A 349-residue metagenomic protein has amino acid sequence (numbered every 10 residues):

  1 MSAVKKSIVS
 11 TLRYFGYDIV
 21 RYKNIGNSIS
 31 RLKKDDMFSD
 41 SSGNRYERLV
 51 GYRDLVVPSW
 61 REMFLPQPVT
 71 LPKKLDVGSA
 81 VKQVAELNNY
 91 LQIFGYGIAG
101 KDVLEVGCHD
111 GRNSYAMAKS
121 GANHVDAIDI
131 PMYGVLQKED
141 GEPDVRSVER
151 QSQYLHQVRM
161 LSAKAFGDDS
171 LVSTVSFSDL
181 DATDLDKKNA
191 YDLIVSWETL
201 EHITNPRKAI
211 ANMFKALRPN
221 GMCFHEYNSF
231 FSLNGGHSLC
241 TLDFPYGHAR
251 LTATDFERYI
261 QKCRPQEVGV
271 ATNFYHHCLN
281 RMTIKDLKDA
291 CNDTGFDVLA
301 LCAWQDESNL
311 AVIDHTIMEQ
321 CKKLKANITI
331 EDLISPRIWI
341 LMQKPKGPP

Functional and structural regions predicted by a protein language model:
S2-S28, H277-L279, I284-P349: A C-terminal cap/extension of S-adenosyl-L-methionine-dependent methyltransferases that defines the acceptor-substrate
V4-N189, W197, S335-I338, P345-P349: Conserved N-terminal segment of class I S-adenosyl-L-methionine
K74-V77, V270-C278: Active-site rim elements
P131-Y133, N228-L233, Q305: Short "lid" loop at the C-terminus of a central beta-strand within the Rossmann-like core of SAM-dependent
L193-T204: A short SAM/SAH-binding and catalytic strip from SAM-dependent methyltransferases
T204-K208, G235: Short N-terminal helix/helix-N-cap motif within the alpha/beta-hydrolase-1
R207-P219: A short glycine-rich, Lys/Arg-flanked "PGG" loop and its adjoining helix->strand segment in the class I
M222-R258: Conserved class I S-adenosyl-L-methionine
